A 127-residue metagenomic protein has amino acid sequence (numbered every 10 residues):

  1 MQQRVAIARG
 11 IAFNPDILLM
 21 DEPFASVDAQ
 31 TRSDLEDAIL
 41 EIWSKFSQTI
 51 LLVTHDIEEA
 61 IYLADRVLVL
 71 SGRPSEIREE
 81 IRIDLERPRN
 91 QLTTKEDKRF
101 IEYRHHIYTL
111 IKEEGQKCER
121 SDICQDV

Functional and structural regions predicted by a protein language model:
I7: Hydrophobic anchor residue at the start of the ABC signature
F13: Conserved signature/switch motifs of ABC ATPase nucleotide-binding domains
L18-D21: Catalytic Walker B motif of ABC-type/P-loop ATPase nucleotide-binding domains
A25-V27: ABC ATPase nucleotide-binding domain "signature" loop
R32-F46: Helical segment within the ABC ATPase nucleotide-binding domain
S47-V53: Conserved H-loop
Y62-V69, E76: Conserved catalytic segment of ABC-fold P-loop ATPases
G72-E102: Conserved beta-strand-loop-alpha-helix hinge in the C-terminal portion of ABC ATPase nucleotide-binding domains
